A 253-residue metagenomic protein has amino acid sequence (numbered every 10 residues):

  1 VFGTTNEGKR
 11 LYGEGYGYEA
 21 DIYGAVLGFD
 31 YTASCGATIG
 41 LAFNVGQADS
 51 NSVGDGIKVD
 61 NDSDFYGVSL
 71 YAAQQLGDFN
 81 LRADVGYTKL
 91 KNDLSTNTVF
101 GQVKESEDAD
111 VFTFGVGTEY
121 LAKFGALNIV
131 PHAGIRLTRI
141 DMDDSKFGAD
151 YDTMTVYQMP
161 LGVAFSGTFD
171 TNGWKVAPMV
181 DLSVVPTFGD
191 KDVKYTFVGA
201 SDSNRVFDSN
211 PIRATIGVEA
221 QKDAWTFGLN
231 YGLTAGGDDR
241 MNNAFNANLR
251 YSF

Functional and structural regions predicted by a protein language model:
V1-F253: Membrane translocator/pore-forming domains, dominated by Gram-negative outer-membrane beta-barrels
